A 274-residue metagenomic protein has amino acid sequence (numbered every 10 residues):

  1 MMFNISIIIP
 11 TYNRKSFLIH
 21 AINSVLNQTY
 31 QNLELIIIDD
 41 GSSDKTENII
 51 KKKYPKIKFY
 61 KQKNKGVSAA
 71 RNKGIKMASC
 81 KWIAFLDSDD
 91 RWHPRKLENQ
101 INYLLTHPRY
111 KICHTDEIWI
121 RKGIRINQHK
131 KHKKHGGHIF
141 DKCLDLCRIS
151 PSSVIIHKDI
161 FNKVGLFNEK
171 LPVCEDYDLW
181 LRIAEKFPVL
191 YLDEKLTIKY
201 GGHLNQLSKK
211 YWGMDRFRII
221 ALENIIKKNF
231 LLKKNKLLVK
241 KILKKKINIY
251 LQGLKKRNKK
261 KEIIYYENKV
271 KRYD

Functional and structural regions predicted by a protein language model:
M1-L26: N-proximal low-complexity "stem/linker" segments adjacent to membrane-targeting elements
T11-I19, D39, S43, E47 (+1 more regions): A structural helix-start
S24, Q31, D39-N48, D87: A conserved acidic beta->alpha catalytic loop
Q62-A78, N99: Glycine-rich, basic loop-to-helix element that forms the pyrophosphate-binding segment of sugar-nucleotide handling
K76, H132-A221: Conserved nucleotide-sugar donor-binding catalytic segment
I83: Short aromatic/hydrophobic "clamp" motif used to bind/position activated sugar donors
R95-N127: Conserved donor NDP-sugar-binding/catalytic core segment of glycosyltransferases
K195, G201-D274: C-terminal subregions of glycosyltransferases and related glycan-biosynthesis enzymes
